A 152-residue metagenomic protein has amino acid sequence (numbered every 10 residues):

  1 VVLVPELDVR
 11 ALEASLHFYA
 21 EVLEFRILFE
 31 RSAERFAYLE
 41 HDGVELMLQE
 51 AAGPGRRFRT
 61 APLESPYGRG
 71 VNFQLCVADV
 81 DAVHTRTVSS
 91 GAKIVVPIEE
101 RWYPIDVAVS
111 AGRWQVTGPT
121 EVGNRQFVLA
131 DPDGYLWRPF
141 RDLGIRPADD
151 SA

Functional and structural regions predicted by a protein language model:
V1-E6, R26-A130, F140-A152: Vicinal oxygen chelate
V9-A11: Conserved beta-strand-loop-alpha-helix junction that forms the acyl-donor binding cleft
S15, Y19-A20, T87, D131-G134: Conserved active-site tyrosine of GNAT-family acetyltransferases
